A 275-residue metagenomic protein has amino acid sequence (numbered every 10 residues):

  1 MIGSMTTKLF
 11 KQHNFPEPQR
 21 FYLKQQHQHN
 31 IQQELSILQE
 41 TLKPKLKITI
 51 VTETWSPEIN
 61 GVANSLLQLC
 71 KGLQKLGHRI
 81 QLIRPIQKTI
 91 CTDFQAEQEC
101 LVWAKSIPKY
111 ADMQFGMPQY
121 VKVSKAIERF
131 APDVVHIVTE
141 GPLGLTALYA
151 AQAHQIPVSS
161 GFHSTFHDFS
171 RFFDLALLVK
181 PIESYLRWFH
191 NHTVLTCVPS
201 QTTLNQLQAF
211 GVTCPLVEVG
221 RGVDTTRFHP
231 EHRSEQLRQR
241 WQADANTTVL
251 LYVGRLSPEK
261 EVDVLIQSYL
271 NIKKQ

Functional and structural regions predicted by a protein language model:
I2-W103: N-terminal subdomain of nucleotide-sugar transferases
I37-L46, H232-V249: Nucleotide-sugar donor-binding and catalytic loop/hinge architecture of NDP-sugar-dependent glycosyltransferases
V51, P199, Y252-G254: Short hydrophobic "strand-cap" motifs at the C-terminus of beta-strands
R84, C100-W103, E183-R233, A243: Donor nucleotide-sugar binding/catalytic pocket of nucleotide-sugar-dependent glycosyltransferases
P108-I137, L143-Y149, A153, K180 (+1 more regions): An amphipathic, basic-hydrophobic alpha-helix
P157-S159, D168-W188: Nucleotide-sugar donor phosphate/pyrophosphate-binding loop at the beta->alpha transition of glycosyltransferases
D244-K260, I266-L270: Conserved donor-binding/catalytic core segment of Leloir-type glycosyltransferases
